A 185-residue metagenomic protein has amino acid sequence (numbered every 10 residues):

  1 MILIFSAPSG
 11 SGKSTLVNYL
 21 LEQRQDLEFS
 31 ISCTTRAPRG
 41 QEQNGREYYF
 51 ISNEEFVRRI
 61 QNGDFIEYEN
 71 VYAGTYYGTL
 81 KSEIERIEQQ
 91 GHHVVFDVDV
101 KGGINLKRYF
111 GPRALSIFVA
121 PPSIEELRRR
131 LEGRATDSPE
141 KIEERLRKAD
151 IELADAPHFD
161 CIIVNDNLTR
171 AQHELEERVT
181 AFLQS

Functional and structural regions predicted by a protein language model:
S6-P8: P-loop (Walker A) phosphate-binding loop of NTP-binding proteins
S11: ATP-binding Walker
S14: Walker A/P-loop
E22-S30: Post-Walker A helix-loop "phosphate-sensing" segment adjacent to the P-loop in P-loop NTPases
T34-V94, K101-I104: ATP-dependent small-molecule kinase phosphotransfer cores that center on conserved nucleotide phosphate-binding segments
V94-D99, Y109-G133: Conserved phosphate-donor/acceptor-positioning beta-strand/loop module used by diverse small-molecule
R129-D137, I151-S185: NTP-dependent small-molecule kinase module
